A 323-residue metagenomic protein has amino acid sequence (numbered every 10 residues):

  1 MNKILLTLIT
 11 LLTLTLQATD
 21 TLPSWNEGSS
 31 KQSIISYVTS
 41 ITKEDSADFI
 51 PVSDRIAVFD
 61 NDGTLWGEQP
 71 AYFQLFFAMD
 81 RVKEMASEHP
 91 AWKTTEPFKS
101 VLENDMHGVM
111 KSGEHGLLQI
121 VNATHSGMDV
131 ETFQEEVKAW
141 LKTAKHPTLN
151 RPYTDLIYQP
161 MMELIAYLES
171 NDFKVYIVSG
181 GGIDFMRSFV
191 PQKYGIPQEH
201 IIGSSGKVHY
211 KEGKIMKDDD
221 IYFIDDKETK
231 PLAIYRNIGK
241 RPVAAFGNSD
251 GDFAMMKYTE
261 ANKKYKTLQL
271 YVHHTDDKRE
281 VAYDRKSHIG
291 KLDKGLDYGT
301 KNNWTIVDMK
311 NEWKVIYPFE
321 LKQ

Functional and structural regions predicted by a protein language model:
M1-I4: Positively charged n-region of N-terminal signal peptides that target proteins for export
T10-A18: Hydrophobic h-region of N-terminal signal peptides that target proteins for export in Gram-negative bacteria
T19-W25, S29-I35, T39, F49 (+2 more regions): C-terminal cap/substrate-recognition subdomain and adjoining C-terminal extension of metal-dependent phosphatase-like
S46: Pre-Walker A adenine-sensing motif
V52-P70, M256: Asp-based phosphoryl-transfer active-site loop
E68-A71, F76-M79, S188-F189, Y258: Short, solvent-exposed loop/turn and secondary-structure capping segments
A71, F77-D155, Q159: A metal-dependent, Asp-based hydrolase signature
